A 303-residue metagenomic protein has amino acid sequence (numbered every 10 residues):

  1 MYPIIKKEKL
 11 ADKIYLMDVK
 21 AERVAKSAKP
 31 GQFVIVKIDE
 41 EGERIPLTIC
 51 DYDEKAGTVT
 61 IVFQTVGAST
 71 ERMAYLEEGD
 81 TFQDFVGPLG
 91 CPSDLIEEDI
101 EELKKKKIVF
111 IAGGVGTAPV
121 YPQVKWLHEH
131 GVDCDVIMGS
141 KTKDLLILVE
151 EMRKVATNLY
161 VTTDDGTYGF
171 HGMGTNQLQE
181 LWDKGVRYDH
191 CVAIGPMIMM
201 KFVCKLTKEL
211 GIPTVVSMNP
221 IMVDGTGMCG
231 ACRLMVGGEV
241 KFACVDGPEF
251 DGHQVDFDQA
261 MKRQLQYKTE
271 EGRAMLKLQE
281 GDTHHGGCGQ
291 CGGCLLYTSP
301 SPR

Functional and structural regions predicted by a protein language model:
M1-D80: Ferredoxin-reductase
V36, D84-F85, L234: A generic structural signal for residues embedded in beta-strands
D39, G87-P88, G237: Short, surface-exposed secondary-structure boundary micro-motifs
G42-I49, L89-E97, C244: Short, Lys/Arg- and Gly-enriched loop/turn segments at beta-strand edges
E71-V223: FNR/FR-type flavoprotein reductase catalytic core
P220-P248, G286-G293: Local cysteine-cluster metal-coordination motifs and their immediate loop/turn environment, predominantly Fe-S cluster
V245, F250-L296: Short Fe-S-cluster ligation motifs
Y297-P302: Conserved small/polar residues in nucleotide/adenosyl-binding loops
